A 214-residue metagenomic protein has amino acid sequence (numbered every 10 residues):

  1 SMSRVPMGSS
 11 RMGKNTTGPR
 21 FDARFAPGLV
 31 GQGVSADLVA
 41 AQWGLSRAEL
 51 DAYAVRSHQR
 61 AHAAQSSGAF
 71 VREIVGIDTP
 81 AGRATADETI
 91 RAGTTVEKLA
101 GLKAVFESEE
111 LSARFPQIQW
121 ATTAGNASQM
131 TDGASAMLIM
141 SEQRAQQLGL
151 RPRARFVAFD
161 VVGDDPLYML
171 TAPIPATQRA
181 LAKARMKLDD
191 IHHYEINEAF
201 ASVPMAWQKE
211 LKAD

Functional and structural regions predicted by a protein language model:
S1-Q42: Flexible glycine-/small-residue-enriched beta->alpha junction loops that bind anionic phosphate/pyrophosphate groups
S1-R11, I74-D87, L167, L188-E210: Conserved beta-ketoacyl condensing-enzyme motif
F21-V30, A41-V55, I90, Q119-S135 (+3 more regions): Active-site pocket-shaping loop/turn-to-helix segments
V34-L38, Q42, R56, R60-A63 (+3 more regions): Alpha-helical scaffold segments in soluble metabolic enzymes
E49-Q143, Q147, E210-K212: N-terminal extracellular/periplasmic Venus flytrap/periplasmic-binding protein-like
H62-A63, A136-A158, T171-A184, E198-A213: Condensing-enzyme catalytic core of the thiolase-fold
